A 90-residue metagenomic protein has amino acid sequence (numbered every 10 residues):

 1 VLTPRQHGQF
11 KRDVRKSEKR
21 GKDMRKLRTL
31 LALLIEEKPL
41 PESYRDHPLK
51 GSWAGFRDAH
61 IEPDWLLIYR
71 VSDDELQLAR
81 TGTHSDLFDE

Functional and structural regions predicted by a protein language model:
V1, R15-R25, T29, H60-L66 (+1 more regions): Enriched for short, Lys/Arg-rich terminal
P4, H47, L76: A broad, low-specificity signal marking well-ordered, structured residues that form hydrophobic/aromatic
Q6-F10: Basic, amphipathic "hinge/linker" alpha-helix immediately C-terminal to the N-terminal HTH DNA-binding motif
K11, K50, F88: Nucleotide phosphate-binding site architecture
K11-R12, T29-L33: Short acidic/polar alpha-helix capping motifs at helix-coil junctions
L33-I61: A short, surface-exposed loop/turn module that caps and links secondary-structure elements
